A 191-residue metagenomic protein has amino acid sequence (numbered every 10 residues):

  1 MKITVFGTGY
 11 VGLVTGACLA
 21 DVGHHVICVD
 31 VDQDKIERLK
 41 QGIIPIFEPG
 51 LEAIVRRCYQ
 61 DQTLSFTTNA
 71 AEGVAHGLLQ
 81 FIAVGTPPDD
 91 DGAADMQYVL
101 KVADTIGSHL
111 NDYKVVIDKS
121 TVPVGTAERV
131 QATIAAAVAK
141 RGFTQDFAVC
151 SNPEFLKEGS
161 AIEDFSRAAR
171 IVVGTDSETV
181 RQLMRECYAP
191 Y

Functional and structural regions predicted by a protein language model:
M1-Y191: Structural/interface elements that position substrates and couple domains in central-metabolism enzymes
